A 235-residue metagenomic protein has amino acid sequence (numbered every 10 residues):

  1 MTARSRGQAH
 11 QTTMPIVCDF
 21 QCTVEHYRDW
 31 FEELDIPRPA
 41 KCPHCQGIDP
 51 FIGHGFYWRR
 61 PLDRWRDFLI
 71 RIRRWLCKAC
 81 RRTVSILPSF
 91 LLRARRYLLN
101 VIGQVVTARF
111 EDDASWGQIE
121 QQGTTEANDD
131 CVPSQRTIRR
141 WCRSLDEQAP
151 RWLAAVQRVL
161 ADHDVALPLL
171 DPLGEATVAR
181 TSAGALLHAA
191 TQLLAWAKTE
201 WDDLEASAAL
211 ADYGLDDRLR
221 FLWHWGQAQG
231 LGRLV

Functional and structural regions predicted by a protein language model:
M1-V24, I138, P150-V235: Long C-terminal interaction/binding lobes of large macromolecular proteins
E25-A79: N-terminal juxtadomain amphipathic helix that follows a signal peptide/anchor or precedes a small N-terminal auxiliary
G47, R143, E147: Residue-level detection of the helix-turn-helix DNA-binding "recognition helix"
C77, V105, I119: Short, conserved catalytic/metal-binding motifs centered on acidic residues
C80-S85: Short Cys/His-centered divalent metal-binding micro-motifs
I86-V101: Short, Lys/Arg-enriched anionic-surface-contact patches
L98-D113: Short, amphipathic alpha-helical "recognition" segments used to contact nucleic acids or chromatin
A114-G117, Q121-R140: Short, basic interhelical loop/turn and adjoining N-cap of the next helix at nucleic-acid- or acidic-partner-contacting
